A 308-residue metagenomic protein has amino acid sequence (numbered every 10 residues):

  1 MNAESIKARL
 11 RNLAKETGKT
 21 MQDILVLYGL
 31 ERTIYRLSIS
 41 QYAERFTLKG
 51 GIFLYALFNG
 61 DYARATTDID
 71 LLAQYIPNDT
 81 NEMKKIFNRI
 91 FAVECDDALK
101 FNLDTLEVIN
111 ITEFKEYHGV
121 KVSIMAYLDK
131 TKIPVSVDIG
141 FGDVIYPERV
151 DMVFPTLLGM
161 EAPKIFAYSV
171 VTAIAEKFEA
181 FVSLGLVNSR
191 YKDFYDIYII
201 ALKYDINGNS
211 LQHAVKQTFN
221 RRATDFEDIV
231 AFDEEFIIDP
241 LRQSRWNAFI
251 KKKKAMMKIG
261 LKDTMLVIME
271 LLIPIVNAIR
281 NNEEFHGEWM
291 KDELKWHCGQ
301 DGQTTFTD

Functional and structural regions predicted by a protein language model:
M1-F46, Y55-A65, I69, A73-D308: Structured mid-to-C-terminal alpha-helical surface segments
